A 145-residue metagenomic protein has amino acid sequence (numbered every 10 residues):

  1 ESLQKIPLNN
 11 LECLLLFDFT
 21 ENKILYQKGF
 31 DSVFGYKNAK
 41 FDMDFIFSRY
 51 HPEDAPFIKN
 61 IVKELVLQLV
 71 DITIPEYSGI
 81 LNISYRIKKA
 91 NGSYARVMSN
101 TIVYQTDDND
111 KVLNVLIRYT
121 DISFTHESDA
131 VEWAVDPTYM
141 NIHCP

Functional and structural regions predicted by a protein language model:
E1-F45, V135-P145: PAS-family sensory domain signal
S2, P7, I61-I80: Soluble sensory domains of the PAS superfamily and closely related sensory modules
L16-F17, I87, Q105: Hydrophobic beta-strand positions
F19-T20, A90, D108: Short, ordered coil/turn segments that flank beta-strands lining enzyme active or ligand-binding pockets
K23-I24, Y94, V112: Hydrophobic "anchor" residues
N38, I46-L69: PAS/GAF/H-NOX family sensory domains and closely associated sensor/linker modules
E53, L69-T101: Per-ARNT-Sim (PAS) sensory domains and their PAS-associated C-terminal
D108-P145: Sensory coupling linkers of modular signal transduction proteins
